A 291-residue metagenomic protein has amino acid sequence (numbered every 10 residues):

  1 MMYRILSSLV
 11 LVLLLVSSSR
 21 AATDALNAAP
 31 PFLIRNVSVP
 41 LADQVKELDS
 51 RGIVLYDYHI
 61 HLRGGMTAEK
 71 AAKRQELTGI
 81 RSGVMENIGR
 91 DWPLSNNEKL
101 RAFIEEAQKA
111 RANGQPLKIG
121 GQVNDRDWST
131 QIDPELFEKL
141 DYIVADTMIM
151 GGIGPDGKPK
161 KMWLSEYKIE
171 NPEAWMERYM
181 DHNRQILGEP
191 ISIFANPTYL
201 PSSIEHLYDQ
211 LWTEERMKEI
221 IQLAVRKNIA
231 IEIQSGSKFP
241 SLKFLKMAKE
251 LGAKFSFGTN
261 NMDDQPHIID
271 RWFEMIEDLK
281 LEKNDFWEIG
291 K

Functional and structural regions predicted by a protein language model:
M1-S7: Bacterial N-terminal signal peptides that target proteins for export
S7-V16: Bacterial N-terminal signal peptides
A21-D125, P201-Q210, E219-I220, G258-P266: An N-terminally biased module of ancient metal coordination in phosphate/nucleic-acid-related enzymes
D24-I53, Y208-K291: Charged catalytic cores and adjacent phosphate/nucleic-acid-binding surfaces used for phosphate/nucleic-acid chemistry
V54-D57, R81-G83, P116-K118, D141-V144 (+3 more regions): Structural preference for beta-strand elements that scaffold enzyme active sites
M66-K70, W128-Q131, S241-L242: Alpha-helical scaffolding within the catalytic cores of extracellular/periplasmic polymer-degrading hydrolases
N97-R226, L281: Extended substrate/RNA-proximal surfaces in nucleic-acid metabolism proteins
